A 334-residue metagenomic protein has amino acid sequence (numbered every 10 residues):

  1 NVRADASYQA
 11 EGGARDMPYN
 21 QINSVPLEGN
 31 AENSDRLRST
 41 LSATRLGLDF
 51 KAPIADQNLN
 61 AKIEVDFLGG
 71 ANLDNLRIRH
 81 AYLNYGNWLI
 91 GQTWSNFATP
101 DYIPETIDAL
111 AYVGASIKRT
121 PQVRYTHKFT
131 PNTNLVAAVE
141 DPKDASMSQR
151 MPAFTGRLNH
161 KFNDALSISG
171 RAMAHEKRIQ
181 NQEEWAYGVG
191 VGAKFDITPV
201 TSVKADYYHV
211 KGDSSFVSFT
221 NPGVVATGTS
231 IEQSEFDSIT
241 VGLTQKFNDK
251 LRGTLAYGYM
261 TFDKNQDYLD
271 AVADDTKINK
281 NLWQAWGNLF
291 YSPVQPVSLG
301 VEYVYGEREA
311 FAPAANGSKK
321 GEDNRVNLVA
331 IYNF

Functional and structural regions predicted by a protein language model:
N1-P18, S24-P142, S148-T155, N159-N163 (+2 more regions): Outer membrane beta-barrel
A10-R15, N72-I78, P100-I107, P142-P152 (+4 more regions): Outer-membrane beta-barrel translocator domains and adjoining extracellular loop/strand segments of Gram-negative
D35-T44, N75-R79, I117-P121, R150-F154 (+4 more regions): Residues that define the transmembrane beta-barrel architecture of outer-membrane proteins
D49-I63, S169-H175, A186-T198, N288-F290 (+2 more regions): Transmembrane beta-barrel strand/turn architecture of Gram-negative outer membrane proteins
N58-G69, L135-K143, S167-R178, R252-T261 (+1 more regions): Transmembrane beta-strand segments that form the barrel wall of outer-membrane beta-barrel proteins
A61-I63, W88-Q92, A137, L158 (+7 more regions): Membrane-embedded beta-strand positions of outer-membrane beta-barrel proteins
G156, H160-W283: Detector for outer-membrane/organellar transmembrane beta-barrel domains, recognizing the amphipathic beta-strand
Y291-P293, K320-F334: Outer-membrane beta-barrel "beta-signal"
